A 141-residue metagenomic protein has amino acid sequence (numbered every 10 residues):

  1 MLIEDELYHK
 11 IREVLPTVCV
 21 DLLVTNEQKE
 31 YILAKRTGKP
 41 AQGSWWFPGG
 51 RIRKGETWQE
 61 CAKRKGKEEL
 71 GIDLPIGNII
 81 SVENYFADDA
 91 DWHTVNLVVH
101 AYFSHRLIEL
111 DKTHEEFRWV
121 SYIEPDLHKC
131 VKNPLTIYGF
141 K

Functional and structural regions predicted by a protein language model:
M1-D21: Acidic, metal-coordinating catalytic segment for phosphate/diphosphate chemistry, firing primarily on the Nudix
R12-P16, D89-V95, D111: A generic structural micro-feature
V18-V20, K29, V95-L97, E115: Change "...and in nucleic-acid phosphodiester-cleaving endonucleases..." to "...and in nucleic-acid processing enzymes
E30-E68: Conserved Nudix-box catalytic region and its N-terminal flanking loop in Nudix hydrolases and closely related
I72-S81: A short coil-to-beta-strand element that immediately follows conserved catalytic motifs
E83-L107: Active-site-adjacent beta-strand/loop module that shapes the phosphate/pyrophosphate-binding cleft
V98-H100, E109-K141: NUDIX/MutT-family hydrolases
